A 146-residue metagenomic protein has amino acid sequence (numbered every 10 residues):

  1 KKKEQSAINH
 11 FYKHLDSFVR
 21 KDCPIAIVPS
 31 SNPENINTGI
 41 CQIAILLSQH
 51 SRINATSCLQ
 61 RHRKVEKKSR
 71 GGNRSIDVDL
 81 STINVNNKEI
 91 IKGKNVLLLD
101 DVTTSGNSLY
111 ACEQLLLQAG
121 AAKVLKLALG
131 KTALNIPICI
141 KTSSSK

Functional and structural regions predicted by a protein language model:
K1-P24, P33, Q60-N95: Active-site-facing substrate-recognition patch
S6, Y12-L15, V19-P24, S48-A55 (+3 more regions): Catalytic phosphate/metal-binding cores of nucleic-acid and nucleotide-processing enzymes, i.e., regions that mediate
I27-P29, H62, L99-D100, G106: Short His-Asn-centered micro-motif
V28-S31, L129-G130: Short loop/turn motifs enriched for small/polar and acidic residues
S30-G39: Glycine-rich phosphate-binding loops at beta-strand->alpha-helix junctions
G39-I45: Charged helix-capping and loop-helix junction motifs
L59-Q60, A128: Residue-level recognition of beta-strand->loop/alpha-helix junctions
S69-K146: PRPP/pyrophosphate-binding module of the type I phosphoribosyltransferase fold
